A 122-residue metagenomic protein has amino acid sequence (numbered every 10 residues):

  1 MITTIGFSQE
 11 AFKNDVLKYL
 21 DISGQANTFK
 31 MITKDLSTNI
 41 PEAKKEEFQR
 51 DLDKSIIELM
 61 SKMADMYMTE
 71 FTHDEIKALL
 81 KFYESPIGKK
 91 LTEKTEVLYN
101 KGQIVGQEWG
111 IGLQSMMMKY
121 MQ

Functional and structural regions predicted by a protein language model:
T4-E10: Sec/Tat signal peptide C-region and signal peptidase I cleavage site
A11-D51, M63: Early exported N-terminus immediately downstream of N-terminal targeting peptides
E46-Q122: Compact alpha-helical subdomains of small soluble proteins
